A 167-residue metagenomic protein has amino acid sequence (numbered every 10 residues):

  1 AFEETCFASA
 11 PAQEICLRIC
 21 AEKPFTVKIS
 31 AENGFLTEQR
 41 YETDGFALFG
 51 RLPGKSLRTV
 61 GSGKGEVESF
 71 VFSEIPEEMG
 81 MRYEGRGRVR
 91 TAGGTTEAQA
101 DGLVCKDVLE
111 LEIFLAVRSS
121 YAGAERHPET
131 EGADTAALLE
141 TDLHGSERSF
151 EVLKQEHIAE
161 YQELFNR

Functional and structural regions predicted by a protein language model:
A1-R167: Aromatic-residue-lined binding/catalytic grooves and analogous aromatic/hydrophobic interfacial grooves in multimeric
